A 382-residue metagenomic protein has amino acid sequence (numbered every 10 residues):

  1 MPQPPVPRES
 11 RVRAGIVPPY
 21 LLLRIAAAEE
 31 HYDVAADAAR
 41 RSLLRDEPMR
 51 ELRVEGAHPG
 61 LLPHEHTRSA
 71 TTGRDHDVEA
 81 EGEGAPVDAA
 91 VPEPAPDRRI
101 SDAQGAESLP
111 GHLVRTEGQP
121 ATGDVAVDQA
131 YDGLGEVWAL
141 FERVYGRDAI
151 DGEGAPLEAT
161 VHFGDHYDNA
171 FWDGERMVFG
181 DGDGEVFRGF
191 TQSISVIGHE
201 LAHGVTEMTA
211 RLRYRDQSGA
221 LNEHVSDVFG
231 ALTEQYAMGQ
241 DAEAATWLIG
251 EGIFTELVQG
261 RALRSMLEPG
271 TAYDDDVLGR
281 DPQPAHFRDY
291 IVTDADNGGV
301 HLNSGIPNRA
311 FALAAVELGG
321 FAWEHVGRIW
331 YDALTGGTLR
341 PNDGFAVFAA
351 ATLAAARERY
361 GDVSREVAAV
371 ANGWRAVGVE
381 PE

Functional and structural regions predicted by a protein language model:
M1-S195, E207-E382: Zymogen propeptides/activation segments of proteases
